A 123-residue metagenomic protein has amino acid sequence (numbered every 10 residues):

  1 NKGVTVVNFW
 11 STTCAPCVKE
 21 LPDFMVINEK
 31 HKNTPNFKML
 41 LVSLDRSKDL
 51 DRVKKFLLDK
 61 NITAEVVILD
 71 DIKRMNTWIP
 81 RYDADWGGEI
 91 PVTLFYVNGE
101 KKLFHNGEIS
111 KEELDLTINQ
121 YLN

Functional and structural regions predicted by a protein language model:
N1-T5, N28-E29: A short beta-strand-turn-helix
G3-T5, W10-T13, R46, E89: Short pre-active-site segment immediately N-terminal to redox-active cysteine/selenocysteine motifs in thiol-based
F9-D23: Conserved redox-active cysteine motifs that mediate thiol-disulfide chemistry, especially di-cysteine Cys-X(1-2)-Cys
S11-A15, L44-K48, I72-R74, K101 (+1 more regions): Solvent-exposed loop/turn segments at secondary-structure junctions within structured extracellular/periplasmic domains
P22-K60, R74-I79: Structural microenvironment flanking redox-active thiols in thiol-disulfide oxidoreductases
L57-I90: Short, internal strand/loop/helix patches that form the active-site neighborhood or redox-interaction surface
E89-F104: A short, hydrophobic beta-strand/beta-hairpin element that forms part of a small beta-sheet core
